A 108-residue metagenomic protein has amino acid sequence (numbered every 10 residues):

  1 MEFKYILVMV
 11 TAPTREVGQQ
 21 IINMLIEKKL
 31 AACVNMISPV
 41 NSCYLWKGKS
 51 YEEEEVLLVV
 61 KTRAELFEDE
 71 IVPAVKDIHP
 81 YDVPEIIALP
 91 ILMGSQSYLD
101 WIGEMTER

Functional and structural regions predicted by a protein language model:
M1-R108: Positively charged, small/polar-rich N-terminal and surface patches that mediate targeting and assembly and bind
